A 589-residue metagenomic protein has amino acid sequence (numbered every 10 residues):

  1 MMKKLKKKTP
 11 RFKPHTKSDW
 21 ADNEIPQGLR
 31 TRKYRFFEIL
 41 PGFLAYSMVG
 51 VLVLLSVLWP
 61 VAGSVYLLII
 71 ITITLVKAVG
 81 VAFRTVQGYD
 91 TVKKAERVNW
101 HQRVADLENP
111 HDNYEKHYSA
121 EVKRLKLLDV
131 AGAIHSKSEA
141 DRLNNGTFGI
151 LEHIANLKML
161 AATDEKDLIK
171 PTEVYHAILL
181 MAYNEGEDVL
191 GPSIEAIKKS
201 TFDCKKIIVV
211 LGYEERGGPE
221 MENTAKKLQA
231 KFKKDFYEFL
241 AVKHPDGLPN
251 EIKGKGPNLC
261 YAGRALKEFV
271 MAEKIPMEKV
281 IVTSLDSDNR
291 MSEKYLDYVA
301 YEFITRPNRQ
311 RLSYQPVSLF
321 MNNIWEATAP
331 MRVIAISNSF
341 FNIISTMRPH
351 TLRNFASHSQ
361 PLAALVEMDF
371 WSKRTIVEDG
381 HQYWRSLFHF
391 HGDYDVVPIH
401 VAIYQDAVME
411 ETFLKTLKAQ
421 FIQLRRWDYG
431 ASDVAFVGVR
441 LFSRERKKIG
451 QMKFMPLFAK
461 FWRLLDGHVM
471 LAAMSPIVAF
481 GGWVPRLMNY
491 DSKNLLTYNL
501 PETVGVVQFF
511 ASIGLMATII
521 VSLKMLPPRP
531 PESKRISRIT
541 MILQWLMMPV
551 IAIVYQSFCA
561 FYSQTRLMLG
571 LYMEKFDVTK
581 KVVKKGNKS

Functional and structural regions predicted by a protein language model:
M1-E24, R425-G450: Short, charged cytosolic
M2-K166, M548, Y555-L567: N-terminal membrane-anchoring/stem segments of glycan-assembly enzymes
T9-D22, Q405-Q420, R446-A459, Y490-T503: Hydrophobic alpha-helical transmembrane segments
I25-L44, L157, A161-L190, I252 (+2 more regions): Loop-to-transmembrane boundary segments
G50-G88, K460-L569: Membrane-embedded multi-pass helical conduit in multi-pass membrane proteins, especially envelope-biosynthetic
K93-S432: Internal catalytic domains of large membrane-associated glycosyltransferases
V408, Q423, W427-V439, T540-K588: Membrane-proximal soluble regions of multi-pass membrane proteins
L441-K453, P527-T540, V582: Juxtamembrane inter-helical linkers in multi-pass membrane proteins
